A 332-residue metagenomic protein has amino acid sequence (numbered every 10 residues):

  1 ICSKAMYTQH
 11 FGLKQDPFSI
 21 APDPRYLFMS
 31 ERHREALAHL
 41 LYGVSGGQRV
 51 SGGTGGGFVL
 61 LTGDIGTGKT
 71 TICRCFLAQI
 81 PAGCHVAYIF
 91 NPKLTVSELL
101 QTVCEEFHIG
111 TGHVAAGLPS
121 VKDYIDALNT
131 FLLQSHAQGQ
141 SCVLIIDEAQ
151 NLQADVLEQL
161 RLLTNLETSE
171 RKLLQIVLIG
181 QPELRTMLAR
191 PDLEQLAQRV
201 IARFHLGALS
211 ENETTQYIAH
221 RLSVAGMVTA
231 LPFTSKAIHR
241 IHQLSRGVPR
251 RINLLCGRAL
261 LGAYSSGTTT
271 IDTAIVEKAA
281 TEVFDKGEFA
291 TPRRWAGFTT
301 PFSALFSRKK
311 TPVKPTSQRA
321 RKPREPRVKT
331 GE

Functional and structural regions predicted by a protein language model:
I1-T8, Q15-D16, I271-E332: Trafficking entry modules
Q15-D16, G83-H85, L94-A115: Conserved NTP-binding/hydrolysis module of P-loop NTPases
G46, G55-C75: Walker A/P-loop nucleotide-binding motif
L77-A78, L184-R199, A208: Short regulatory helix/loop adjacent to the ATP-binding pocket of P-loop NTPases
I89-K93, L188, I201-T214: Conserved AAA+ ATPase "SRH/arginine-finger" region at the nucleotide-binding site
T95-E98, T111-Q159, T168-R171, S210-T214 (+2 more regions): Mid-core helix/loop region of P-loop NTP-binding domains shared across ATPases and GTPases
E105-H108, P182-E183, P191, L209-V228: Conserved AAA+ ATPase "sensor/coupling" helix adjacent to the nucleotide-binding pocket
G139, S245-G257, T269-D272: The conserved phosphate-sensing helix
